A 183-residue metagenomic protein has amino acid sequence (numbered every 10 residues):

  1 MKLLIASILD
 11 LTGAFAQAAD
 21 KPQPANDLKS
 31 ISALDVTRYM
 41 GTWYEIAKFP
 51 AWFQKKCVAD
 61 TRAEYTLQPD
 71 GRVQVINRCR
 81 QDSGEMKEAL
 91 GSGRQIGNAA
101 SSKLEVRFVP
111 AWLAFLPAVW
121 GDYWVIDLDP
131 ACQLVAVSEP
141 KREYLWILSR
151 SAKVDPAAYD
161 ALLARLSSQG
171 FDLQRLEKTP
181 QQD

Functional and structural regions predicted by a protein language model:
K2-D183: A beta-rich soluble binding module of mature secreted/lumenal proteins
